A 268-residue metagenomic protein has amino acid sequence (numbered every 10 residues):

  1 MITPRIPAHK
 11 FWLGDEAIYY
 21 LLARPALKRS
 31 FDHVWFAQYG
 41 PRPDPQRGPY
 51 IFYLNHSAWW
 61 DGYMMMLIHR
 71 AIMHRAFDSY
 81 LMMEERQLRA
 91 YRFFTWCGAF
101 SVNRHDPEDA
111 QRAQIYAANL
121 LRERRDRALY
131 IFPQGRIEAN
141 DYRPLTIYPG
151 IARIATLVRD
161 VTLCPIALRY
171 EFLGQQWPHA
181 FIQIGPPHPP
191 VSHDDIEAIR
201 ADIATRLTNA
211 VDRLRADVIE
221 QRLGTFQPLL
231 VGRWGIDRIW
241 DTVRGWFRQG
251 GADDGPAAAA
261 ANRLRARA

Functional and structural regions predicted by a protein language model:
M1-M66, D78, Y91-A99, L223-A268: Membrane-anchoring hydrophobic helices of lipid-metabolizing enzymes
I2-I6, Q111-A268: Non-catalytic C-terminal accessory region of glycerolipid acyltransferases and related lyso-lipid remodeling enzymes
F31-F36, D106-Y116: Glycine-rich, highly charged phosphate/nucleotide-binding loops
I51-Y53, S101, A128-F132: Structural motif
I72-R75: Short helix-capping segments at alpha-helix termini
S79-E85: Short internal beta-strands
M82, F100, C164-I166: Hydrophobic/aromatic beta-strand patches that form the interior of the parallel beta-sheet core in alpha/beta enzyme
A99-P107, I137-Y142: Surface-exposed cleft-lining segments at the edges of enzyme active sites
